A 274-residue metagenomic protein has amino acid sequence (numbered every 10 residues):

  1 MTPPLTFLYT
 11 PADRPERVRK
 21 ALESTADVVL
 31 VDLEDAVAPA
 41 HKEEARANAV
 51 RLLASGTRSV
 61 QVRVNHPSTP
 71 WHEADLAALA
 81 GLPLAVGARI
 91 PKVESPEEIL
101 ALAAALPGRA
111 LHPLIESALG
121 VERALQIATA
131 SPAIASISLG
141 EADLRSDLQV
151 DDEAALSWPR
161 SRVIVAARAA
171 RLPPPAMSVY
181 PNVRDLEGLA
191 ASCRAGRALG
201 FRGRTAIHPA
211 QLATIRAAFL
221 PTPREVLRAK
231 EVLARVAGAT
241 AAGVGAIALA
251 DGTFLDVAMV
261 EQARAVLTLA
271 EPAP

Functional and structural regions predicted by a protein language model:
M1-P274: Expand to "…catalyze enediolate/carbanion chemistry for C-C bond making/breaking, isomerization, decarboxylation
